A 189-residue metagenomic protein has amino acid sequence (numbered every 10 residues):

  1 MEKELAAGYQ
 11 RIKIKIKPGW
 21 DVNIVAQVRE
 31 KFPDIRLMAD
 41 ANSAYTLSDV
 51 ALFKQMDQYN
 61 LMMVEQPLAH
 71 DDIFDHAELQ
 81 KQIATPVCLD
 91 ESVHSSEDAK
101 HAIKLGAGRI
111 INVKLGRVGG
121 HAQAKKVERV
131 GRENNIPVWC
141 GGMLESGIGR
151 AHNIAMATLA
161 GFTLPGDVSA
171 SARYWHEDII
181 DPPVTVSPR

Functional and structural regions predicted by a protein language model:
M1-I83: Metal-dependent enolase-superfamily TIM-barrel catalytic cores that perform enediolate-based chemistry
N60, D71-C88, V93-P188: Shared catalytic-loop signature of beta/alpha-barrel
